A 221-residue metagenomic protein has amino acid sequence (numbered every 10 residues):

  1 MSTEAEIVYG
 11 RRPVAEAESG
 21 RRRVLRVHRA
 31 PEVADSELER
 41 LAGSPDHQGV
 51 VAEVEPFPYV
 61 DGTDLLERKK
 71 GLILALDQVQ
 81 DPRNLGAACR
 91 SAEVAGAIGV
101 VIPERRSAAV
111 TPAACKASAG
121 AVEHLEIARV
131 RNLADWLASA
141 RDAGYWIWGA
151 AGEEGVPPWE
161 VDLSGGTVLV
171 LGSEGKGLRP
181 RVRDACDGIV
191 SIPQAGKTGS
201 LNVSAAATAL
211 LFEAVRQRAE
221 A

Functional and structural regions predicted by a protein language model:
M1-E67: N-terminal positively charged helical leader segments and presequences
G10, D77, N84, S200-N202: Active-site helix-initiating loop/hinge in glycosyltransferases
A15, V94, K116-A121, P180-A221: Structured adenosyl-cofactor binding patch, chiefly the S-adenosyl-L-methionine
A30-V33, E53, P103, V130 (+2 more regions): Generic beta-sheet signal
H47-E55, S118-A121, E126, S164-G172: Short basic, glycine-rich beta-strand/loop surfaces that mediate nucleic-acid
R68-E160: RNA substrate-binding interface of SAM-dependent RNA methyltransferases
W148-S204: Active-site/ligand-binding-proximal alpha/beta "capping" segment
